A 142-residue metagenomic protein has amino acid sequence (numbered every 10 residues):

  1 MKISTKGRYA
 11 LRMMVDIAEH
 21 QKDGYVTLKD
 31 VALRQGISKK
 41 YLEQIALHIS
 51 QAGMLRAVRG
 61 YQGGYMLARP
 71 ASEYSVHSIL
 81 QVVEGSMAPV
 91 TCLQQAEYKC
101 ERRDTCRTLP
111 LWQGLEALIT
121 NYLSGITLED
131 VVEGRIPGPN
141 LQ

Functional and structural regions predicted by a protein language model:
A10-K22: Short amphipathic alpha-helical interface segments
V26-G36: A short alpha-helical element within helix-turn-helix/winged-helix DNA-binding domains across DNA-binding proteins
K40: Key DNA-contact positions within bacterial/archaeal DNA-binding proteins
I45-S50: Basic amphipathic alpha-helical segments that dock to polyanions
Q51-M54, V82: Residue cluster at the C-terminal edge of the helix-turn-helix DNA-binding motif
M54-Q62, M66-L67: Beta-hairpin "wing" of winged helix-turn-helix
V76, Q94-Q142: C-terminal regulatory/oligomerization modules of transcriptional regulators
